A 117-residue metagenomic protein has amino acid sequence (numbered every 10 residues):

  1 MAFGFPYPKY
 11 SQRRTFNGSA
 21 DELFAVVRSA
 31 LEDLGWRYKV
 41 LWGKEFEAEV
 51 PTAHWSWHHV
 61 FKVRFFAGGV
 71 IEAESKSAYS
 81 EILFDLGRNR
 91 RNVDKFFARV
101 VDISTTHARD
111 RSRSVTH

Functional and structural regions predicted by a protein language model:
M1-H117: Ser/Thr-rich, low-complexity intrinsically disordered terminal regions
